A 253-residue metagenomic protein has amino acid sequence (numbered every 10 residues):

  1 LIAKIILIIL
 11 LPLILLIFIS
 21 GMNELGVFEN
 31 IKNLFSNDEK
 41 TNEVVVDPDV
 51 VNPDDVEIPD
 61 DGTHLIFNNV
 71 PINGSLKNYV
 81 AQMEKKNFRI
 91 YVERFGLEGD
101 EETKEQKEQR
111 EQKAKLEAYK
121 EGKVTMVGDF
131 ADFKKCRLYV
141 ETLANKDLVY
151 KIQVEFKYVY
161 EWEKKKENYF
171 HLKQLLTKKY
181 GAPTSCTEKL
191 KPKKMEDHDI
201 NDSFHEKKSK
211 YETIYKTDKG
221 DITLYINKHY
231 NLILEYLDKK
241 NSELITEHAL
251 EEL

Functional and structural regions predicted by a protein language model:
I6-S20: Hydrophobic membrane-insertion alpha-helices, especially the h-region of bacterial N-terminal signal peptides
I17-E39: Hydrophobic single-pass membrane-insertion segments
D38-E57: Acidic, proline-/serine-/threonine-rich low-complexity intrinsically disordered repeat tracts
N52-E121, K151-L253: Non-cytosolic coordination micro-motifs
F130-R137: Amphipathic hydrophobic-ligand
D132, A144, F156-Y160: Beta-strand elements of well-folded, non-transmembrane domains
R137-L143, E212-T213: Hydrophobic/aromatic beta-strand elements that line small-molecule binding cavities or substrate pockets in beta-rich
